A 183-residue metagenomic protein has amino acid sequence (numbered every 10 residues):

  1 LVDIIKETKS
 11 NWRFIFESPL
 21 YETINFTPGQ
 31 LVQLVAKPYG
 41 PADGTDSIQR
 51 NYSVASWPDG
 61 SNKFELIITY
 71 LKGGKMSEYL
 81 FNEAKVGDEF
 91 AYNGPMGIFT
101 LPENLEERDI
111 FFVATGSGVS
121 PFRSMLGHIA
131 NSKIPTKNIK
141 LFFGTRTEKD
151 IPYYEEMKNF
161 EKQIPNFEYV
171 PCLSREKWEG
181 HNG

Functional and structural regions predicted by a protein language model:
L1-V86, R146, S174-R175: Ferredoxin-reductase
K37-P41, G94-F99: Short, charged beta-turn/beta-strand-edge "cap" motif at the junction between a beta-strand and an adjacent loop
E65, A91, F111, K140-F142 (+1 more regions): A structural signal for isolated positions on well-ordered beta-strands in alpha/beta enzyme cores
A84-V86, I98, I134, N166-L173: Extended, composition-driven regions rather than compact fold-specific motifs
E103-D109: Short helix-loop-beta connector
T115-G116: A short acidic Gly-Thr/Ser loop motif
P121-K133: Histidine-anchored nucleotide/phosphate-binding helix
N138-G183: Reductase modules of NAD(P)H-dependent flavoproteins
